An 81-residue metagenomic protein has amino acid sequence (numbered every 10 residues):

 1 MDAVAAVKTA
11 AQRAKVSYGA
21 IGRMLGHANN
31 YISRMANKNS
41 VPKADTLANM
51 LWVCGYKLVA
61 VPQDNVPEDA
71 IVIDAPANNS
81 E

Functional and structural regions predicted by a protein language model:
A5-M24: Short basic helix-loop element that most often maps to the first helix and adjoining turn of HTH DNA-binding modules
V7, Y18, N29, A44-L47: Helix-turn-helix DNA-binding elements, focusing on the entry/boundary residues of the two helices that contact DNA
M24, M35, N49, D64: Residue-level "edge-of-site" marker
L25-P42: Recognition helix of helix-turn-helix/homeodomain-like DNA-binding domains that insert into the DNA major groove
N39-V53: Short, basic-rich loop-to-helix N-cap that marks the start of a DNA-contacting helix
D45, V59-E81: Short, charged recognition helix plus adjacent turn of helix-turn-helix-like nucleic-acid-binding domains
Y56: Short glycine-/polar-rich loops that comprise or flank the Walker A/P-loop and associated switch/sensor motifs
